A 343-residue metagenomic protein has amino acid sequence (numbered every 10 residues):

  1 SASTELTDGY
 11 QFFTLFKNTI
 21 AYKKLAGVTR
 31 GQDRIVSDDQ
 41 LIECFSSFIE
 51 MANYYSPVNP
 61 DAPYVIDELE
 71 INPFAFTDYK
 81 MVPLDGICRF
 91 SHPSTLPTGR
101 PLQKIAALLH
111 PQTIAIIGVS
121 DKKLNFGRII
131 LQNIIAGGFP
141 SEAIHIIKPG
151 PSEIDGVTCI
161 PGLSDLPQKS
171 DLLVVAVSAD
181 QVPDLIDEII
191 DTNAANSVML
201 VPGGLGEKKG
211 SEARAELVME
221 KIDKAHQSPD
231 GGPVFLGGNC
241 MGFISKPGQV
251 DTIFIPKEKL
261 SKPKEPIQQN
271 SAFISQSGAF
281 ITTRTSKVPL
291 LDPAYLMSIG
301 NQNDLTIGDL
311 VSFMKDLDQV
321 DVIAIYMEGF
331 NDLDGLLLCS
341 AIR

Functional and structural regions predicted by a protein language model:
S1-R343: Catalytic-core regions of core metabolic enzymes, especially those transforming organic acids/acyl-group intermediates
